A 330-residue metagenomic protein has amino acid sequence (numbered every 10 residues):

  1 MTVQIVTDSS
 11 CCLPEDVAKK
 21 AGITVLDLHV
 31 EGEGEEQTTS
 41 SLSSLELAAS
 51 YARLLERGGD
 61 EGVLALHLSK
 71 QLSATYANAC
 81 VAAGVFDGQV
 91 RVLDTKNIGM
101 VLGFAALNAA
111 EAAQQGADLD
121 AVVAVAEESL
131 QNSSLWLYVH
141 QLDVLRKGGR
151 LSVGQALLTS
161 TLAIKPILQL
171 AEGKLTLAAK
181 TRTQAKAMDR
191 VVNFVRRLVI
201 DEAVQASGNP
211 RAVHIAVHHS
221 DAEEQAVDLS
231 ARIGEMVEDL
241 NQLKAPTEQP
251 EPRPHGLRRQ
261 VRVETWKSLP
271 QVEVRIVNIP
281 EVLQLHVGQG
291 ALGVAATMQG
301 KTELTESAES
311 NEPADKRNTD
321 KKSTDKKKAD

Functional and structural regions predicted by a protein language model:
M1, I5, G34-L42, H67: A short N-terminal beta->alpha junction/helix N-cap motif
Q4, S10-K20, T24, L28-E31 (+4 more regions): Mixed-charge interfacial surface used for oligomerization/domain docking and macromolecular partner engagement
E33-E56: Glycine-rich oxoanion-binding loops at beta->alpha junctions
S40, S44, L72-T75, L102: Generic structural signal for well-ordered secondary structure
L54-N78: Ordered, amphipathic secondary-structure segments that act as subunit-interaction surfaces in large macromolecular
H67-L68, L93-K96: Short beta-strand->loop
P313-D330: Long, low-complexity, intrinsically disordered segments
